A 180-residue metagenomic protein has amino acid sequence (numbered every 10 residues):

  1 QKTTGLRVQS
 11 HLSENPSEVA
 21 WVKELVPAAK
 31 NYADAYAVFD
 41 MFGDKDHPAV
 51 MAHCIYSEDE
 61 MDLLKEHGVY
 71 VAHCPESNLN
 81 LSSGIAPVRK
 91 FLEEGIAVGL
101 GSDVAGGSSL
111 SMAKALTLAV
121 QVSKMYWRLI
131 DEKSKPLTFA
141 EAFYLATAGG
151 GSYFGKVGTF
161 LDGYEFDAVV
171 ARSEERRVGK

Functional and structural regions predicted by a protein language model:
Q1-G106: Active-site core of metal-dependent hydrolases
V38-D44, R89-R177: His/Asp/Glu-enriched, well-ordered alpha-helical/loop segment that forms or immediately abuts the divalent-metal
